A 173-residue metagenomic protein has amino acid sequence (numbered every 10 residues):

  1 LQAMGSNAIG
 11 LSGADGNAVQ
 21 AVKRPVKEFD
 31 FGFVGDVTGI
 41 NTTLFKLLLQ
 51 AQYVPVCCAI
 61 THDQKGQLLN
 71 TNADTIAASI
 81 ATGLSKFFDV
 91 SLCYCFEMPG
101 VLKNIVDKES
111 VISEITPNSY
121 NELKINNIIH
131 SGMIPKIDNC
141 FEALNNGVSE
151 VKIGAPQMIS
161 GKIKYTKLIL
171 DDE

Functional and structural regions predicted by a protein language model:
Q2-E173: C-terminal catalytic "cap/lid" subdomain
